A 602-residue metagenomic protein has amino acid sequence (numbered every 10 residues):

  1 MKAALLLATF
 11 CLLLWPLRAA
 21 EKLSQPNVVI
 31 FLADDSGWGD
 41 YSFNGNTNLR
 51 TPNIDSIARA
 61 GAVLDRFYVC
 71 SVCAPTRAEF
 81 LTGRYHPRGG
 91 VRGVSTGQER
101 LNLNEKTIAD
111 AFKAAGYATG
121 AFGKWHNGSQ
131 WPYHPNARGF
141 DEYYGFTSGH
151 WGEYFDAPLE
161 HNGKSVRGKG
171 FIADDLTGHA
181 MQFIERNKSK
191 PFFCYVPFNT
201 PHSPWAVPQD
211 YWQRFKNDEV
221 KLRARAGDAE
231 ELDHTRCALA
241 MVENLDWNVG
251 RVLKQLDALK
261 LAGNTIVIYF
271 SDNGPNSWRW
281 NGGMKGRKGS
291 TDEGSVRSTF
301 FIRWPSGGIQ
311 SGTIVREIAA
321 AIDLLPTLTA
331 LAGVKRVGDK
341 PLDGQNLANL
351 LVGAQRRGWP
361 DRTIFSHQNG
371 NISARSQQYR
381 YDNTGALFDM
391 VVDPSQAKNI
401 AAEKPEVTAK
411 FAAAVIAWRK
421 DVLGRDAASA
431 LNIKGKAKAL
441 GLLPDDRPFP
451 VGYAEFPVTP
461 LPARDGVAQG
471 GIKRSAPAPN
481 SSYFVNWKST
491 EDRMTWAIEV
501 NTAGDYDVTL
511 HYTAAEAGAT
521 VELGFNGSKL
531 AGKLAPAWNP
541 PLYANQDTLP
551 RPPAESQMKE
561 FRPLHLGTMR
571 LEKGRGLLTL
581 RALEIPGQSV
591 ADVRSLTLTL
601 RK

Functional and structural regions predicted by a protein language model:
A4-L14: Bacterial N-terminal signal peptides
C11, A19-N383, M390-A413, A417 (+2 more regions): Formylglycine-dependent sulfatase
F301-I302, A374, L387, P563-L564 (+1 more regions): Short beta-strand element of the conserved SAM-dependent methyltransferase core
G370, Q377-Q378, T384-A386, D492 (+2 more regions): Beta-strand-connecting loop/turn residues
T408, W418-K602: Extracytoplasmic
